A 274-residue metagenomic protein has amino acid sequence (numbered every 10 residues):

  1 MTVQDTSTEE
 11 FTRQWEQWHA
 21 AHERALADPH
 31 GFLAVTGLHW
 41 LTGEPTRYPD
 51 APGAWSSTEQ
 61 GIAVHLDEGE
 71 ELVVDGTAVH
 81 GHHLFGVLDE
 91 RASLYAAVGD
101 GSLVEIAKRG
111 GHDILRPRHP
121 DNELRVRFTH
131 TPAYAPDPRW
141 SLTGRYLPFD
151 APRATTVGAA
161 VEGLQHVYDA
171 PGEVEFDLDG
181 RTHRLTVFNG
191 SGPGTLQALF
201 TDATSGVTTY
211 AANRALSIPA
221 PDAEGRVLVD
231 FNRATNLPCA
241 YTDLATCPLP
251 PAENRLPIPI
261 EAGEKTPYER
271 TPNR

Functional and structural regions predicted by a protein language model:
T2-F32, T36-P45, S56, L66: Hydrophobic, proline/glycine-rich low-complexity stretches
L26, P219-R274: Long, compositionally biased interface segments
L41-D89: Forkhead-associated
P49-A51, D75, V98-D100, D177-R181 (+1 more regions): Short strand-coil-strand connectors
P52-Q60, G101-K108, H183-V187: Broad, structure-driven detector of short, well-ordered beta-strand segments within folded domains
T77-V104, D113, L124-V126: Phosphate/adenylate-binding glycine loop and adjacent helical scaffold
S102-A170, D177: Surface-exposed beta-loop interaction hotspot
E175-D222, N232: Acidic/His-leaning functional-site neighborhoods
